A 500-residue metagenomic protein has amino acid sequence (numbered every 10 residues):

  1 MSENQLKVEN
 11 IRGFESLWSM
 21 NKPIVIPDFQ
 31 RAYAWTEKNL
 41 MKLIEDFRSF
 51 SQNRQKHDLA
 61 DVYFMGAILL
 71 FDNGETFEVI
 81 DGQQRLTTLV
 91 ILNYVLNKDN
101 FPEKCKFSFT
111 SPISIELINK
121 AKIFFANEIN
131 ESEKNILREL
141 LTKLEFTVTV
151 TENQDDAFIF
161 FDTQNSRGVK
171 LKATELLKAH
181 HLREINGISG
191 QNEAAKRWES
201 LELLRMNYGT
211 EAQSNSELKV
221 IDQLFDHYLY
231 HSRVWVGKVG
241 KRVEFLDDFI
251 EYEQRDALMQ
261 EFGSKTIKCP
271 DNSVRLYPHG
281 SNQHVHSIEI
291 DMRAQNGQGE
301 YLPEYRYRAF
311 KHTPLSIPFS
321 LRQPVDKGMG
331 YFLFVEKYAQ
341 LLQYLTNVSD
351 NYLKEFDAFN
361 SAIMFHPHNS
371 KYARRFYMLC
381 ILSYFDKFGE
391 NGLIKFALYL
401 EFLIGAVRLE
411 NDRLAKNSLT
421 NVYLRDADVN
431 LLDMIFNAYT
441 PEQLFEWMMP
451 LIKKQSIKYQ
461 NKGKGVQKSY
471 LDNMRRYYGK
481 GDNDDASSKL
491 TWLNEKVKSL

Functional and structural regions predicted by a protein language model:
M1-L500: Flexible coil/loop and intrinsically disordered segments
